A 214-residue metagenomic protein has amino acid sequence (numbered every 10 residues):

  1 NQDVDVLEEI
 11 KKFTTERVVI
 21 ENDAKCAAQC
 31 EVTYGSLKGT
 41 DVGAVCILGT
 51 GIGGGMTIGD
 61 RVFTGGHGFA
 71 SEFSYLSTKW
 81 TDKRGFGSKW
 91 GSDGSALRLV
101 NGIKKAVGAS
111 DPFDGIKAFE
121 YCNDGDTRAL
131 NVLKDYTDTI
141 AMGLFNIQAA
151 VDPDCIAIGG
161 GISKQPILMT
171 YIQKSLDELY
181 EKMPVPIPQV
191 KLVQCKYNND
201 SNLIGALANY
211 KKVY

Functional and structural regions predicted by a protein language model:
N1-N22, C26: N-terminal glycine/serine-rich phosphate-binding loop of ATP-dependent small-molecule kinases, especially carbohydrate
E8-E16, C30-T40, T78-Y214: ATP-binding/phosphotransfer module of carbohydrate and carboxylate kinases, centering on a glycine-rich
N22-A24, V32, F73: Generic detector of well-ordered alpha-helical packing
D23, G49, A206: Active-site glycine-centered loops adjacent to acidic/histidine catalytic or metal-binding residues that shape
A24-K25, F69, N199: A generic "binding-loop/recognition-motif" signal
K38-D93: Glycine-rich phosphate-binding loop of actin/hexokinase-like ATP-binding domains
